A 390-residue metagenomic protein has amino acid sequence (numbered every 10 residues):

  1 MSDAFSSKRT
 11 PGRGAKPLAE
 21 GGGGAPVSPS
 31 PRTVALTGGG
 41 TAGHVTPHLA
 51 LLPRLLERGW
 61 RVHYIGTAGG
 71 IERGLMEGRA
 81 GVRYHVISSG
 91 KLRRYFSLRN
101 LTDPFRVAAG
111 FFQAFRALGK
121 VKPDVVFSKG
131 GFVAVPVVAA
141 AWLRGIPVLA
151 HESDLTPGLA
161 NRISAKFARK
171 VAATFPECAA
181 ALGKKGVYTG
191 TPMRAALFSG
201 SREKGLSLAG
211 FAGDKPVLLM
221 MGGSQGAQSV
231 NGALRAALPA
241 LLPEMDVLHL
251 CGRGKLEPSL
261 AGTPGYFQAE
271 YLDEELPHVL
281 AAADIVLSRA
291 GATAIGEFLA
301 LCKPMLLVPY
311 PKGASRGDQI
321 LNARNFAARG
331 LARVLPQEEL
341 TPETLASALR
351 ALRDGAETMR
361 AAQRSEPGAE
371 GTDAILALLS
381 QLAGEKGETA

Functional and structural regions predicted by a protein language model:
D3, G368-A390: C-terminal alpha-helical cap of glycosyltransferases
P31-G39, L56-R106, P336-E338: Conserved nucleotide-sugar phosphate-binding/catalytic loop shared by glycosyltransferases and other
H44-L55: Short amphipathic alpha-helix
G70-A80, R202-K204, A209-V286, I320-R324 (+2 more regions): Donor-nucleotide binding loops and adjacent catalytic segments primarily of GT-B fold Leloir glycosyltransferases
V82-R83, W142-E203: Active-site-proximal region of nucleotide-activated glycan assembly enzymes, centered on histidine/acidic-rich loops
F96-V125, L143: An amphipathic, basic-hydrophobic alpha-helix
P123-V125, A281-G296, K303-P304: Acidic donor-binding loop of glycosyltransferase active sites
E357-A369: A short, well-ordered alpha-helix in the C-terminal region of glycosyltransferases
